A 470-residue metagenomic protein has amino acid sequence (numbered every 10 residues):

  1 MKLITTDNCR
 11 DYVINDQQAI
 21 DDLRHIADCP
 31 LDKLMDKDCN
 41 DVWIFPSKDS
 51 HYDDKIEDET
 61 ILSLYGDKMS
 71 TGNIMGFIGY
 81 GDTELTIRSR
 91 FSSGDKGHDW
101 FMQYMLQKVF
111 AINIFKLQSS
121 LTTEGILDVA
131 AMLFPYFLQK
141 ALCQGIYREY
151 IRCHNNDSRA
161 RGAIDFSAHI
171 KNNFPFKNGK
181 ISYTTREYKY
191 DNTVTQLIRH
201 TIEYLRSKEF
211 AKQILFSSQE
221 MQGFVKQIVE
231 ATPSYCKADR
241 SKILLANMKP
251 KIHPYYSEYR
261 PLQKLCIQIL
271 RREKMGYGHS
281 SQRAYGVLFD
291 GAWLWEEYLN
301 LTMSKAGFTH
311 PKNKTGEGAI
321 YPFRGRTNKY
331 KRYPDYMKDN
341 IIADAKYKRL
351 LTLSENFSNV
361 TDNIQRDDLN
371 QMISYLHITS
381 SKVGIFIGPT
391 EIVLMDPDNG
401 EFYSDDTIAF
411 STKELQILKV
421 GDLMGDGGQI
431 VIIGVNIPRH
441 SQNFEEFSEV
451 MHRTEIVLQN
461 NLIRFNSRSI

Functional and structural regions predicted by a protein language model:
M1-D49, M275, H279-I470: Catalytic core segments in nucleotide and nucleic-acid processing enzymes
K2-H279, R283-Y285: Residue(s) in the substrate-gating loop at a strand-loop-helix junction that position the organic substrate next
